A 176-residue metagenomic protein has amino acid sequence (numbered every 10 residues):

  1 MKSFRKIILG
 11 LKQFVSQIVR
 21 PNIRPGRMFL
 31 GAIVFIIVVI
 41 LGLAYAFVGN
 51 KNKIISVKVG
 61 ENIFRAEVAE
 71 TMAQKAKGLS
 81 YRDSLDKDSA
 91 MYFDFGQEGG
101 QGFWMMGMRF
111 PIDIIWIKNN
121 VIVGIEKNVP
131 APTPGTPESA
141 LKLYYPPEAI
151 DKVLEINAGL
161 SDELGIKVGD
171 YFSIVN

Functional and structural regions predicted by a protein language model:
M1-M28: N-terminal Lys/Arg-rich, disordered targeting/topogenic segments
K2, F29, I40-N176: Compact, glycine-rich, soluble single-domain proteins
R27-I37: Hydrophobic H-region at the start of alpha-helical membrane spans
